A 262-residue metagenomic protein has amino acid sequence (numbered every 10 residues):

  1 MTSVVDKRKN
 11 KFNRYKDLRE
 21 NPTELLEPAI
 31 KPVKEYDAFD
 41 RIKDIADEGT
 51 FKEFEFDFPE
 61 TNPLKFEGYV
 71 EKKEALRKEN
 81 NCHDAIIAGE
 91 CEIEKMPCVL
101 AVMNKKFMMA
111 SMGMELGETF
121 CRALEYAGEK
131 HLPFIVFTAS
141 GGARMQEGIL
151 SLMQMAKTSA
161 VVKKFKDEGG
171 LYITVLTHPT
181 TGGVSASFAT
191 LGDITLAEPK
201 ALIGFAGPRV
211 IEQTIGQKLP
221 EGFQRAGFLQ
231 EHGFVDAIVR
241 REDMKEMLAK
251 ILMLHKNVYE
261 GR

Functional and structural regions predicted by a protein language model:
M1-N80, E90, I251-R262: Intrinsically disordered, low-complexity segments enriched in small/flexible residues
A38-R41, K72, L116-T119, A123 (+4 more regions): General structural feature for long, well-ordered alpha-helical segments within catalytic domains of soluble enzymes
K72-E74, E79-A85, A110-E125: Glycine-rich anion/phosphate-binding loops
C82, E94-K95, E168: Short flexible coil/turn linkers enriched for glycine and charged/polar residues that connect secondary-structure
I87-E92, V99-A101, I135-V136, T174 (+3 more regions): Structured core elements
C91-M103, T119-A143: A structural preference for short, pocket-lining loop segments at secondary-structure junctions
K105-C121, S140, L150-M155, S159-V161: Conserved mixed alpha/beta catalytic, RNA-binding, or beta-rich assembly cores of soluble enzyme, regulatory
G141-Y259: Conserved catalytic cores of soluble enzyme domains, especially glycine-rich substrate-binding beta-alpha loops
